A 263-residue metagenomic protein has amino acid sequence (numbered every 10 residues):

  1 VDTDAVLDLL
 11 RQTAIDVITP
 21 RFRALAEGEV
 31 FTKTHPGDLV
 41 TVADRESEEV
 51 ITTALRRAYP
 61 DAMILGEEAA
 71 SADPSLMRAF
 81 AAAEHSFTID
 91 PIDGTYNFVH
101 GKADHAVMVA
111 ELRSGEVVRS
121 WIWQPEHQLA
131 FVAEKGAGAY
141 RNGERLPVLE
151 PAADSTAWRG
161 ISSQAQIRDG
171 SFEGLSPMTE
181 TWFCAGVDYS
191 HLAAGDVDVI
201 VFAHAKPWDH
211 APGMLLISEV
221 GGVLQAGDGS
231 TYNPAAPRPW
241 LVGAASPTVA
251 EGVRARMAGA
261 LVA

Functional and structural regions predicted by a protein language model:
V1-I92: N-terminal subdomain of lithium-sensitive/metallo-dependent phosphomonoesterases centered on the IMPase/IPPase/PAP
I18-R21, D44, L55, T95 (+4 more regions): Residue-level signal for inorganic ion chemistry
R45, E68, P91-G94, P125 (+2 more regions): Generic detector of well-ordered alpha-helical packing
A58, L112-E116, E126, K135-G138 (+4 more regions): Short loop segments at secondary-structure junctions
F80-Y140: DPxDG-like acidic metal-binding loop motif
V118, L146-V148, Y232: Short, isolated positions in well-ordered beta-strands
E150-A263: An extended, acidic
